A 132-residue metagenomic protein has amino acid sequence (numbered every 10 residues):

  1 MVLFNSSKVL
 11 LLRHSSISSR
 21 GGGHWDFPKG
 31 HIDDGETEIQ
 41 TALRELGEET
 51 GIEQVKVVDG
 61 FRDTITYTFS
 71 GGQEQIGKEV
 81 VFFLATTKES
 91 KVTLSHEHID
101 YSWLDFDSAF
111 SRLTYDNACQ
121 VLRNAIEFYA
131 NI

Functional and structural regions predicted by a protein language model:
M1-F27: N-terminal strand-loop-strand
L3, R13, F82-T86, D105: Short, well-ordered beta-strand micro-motif
D26, G77, W103: Short aromatic/basic micro-patch
F27-F61: The catalytic Nudix box helix
G51-S90: Active-site segment of metal-dependent pyrophosphate-handling enzymes, primarily the Nudix hydrolase catalytic core
T86-K88, Q120, N124: Glycine-aromatic-enriched surface loops/turns that form tight recognition elements
T93-L122: NUDIX/MutT-family hydrolases
N124-N131: C-terminal alpha-helix
